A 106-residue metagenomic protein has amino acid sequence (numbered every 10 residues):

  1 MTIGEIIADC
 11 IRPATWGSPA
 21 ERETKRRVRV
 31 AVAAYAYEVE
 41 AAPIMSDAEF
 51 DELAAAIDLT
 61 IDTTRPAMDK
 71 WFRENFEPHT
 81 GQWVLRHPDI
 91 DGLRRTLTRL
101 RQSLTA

Functional and structural regions predicted by a protein language model:
M1-A106: Phosphate/adenylate-binding "loop-and-lid" substructures adjacent to NTP/NAD/dNTP-binding pockets in NTP-dependent
